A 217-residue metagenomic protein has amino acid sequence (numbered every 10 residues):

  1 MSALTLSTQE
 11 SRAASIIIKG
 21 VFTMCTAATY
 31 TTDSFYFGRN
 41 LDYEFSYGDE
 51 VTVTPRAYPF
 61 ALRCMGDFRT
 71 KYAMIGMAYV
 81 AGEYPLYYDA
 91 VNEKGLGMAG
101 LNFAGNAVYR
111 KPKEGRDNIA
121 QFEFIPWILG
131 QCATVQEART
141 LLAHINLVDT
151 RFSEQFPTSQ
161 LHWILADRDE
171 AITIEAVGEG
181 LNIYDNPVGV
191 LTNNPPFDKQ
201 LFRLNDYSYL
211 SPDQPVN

Functional and structural regions predicted by a protein language model:
E10-T23: Short, Lys/Arg-enriched N-terminal segments with co-localized hydrophobic residues within the first ~10-30 amino acids
F22-D117, H144, D149: A contiguous strand-loop segment
D67-G82, Q131-Q136, T140, Q200-N217: A short, charged
G115-N146: Alpha/propeptide regions of enzymes that mature by internal proteolysis
G130, E154-P157: Short, contiguous, pocket-lining structural segments that sit at or immediately flank catalytic/ligand-binding sites
T140-Q155, H162-I164: Secretory/export targeting leaders with adjacent low-complexity proregions
P157-Y209: Extended amphipathic alpha-helical segments with heptad-repeat/coiled-coil character used for oligomerization, fusion
